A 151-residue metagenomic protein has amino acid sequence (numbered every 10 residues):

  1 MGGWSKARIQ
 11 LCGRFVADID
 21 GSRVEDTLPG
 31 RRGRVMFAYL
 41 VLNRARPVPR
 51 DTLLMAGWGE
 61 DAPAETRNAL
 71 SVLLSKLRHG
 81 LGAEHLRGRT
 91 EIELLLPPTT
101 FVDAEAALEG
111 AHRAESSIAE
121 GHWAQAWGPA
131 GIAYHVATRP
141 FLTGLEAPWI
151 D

Functional and structural regions predicted by a protein language model:
M1-G3, E25-R31, Y39-A45, W58-N68 (+1 more regions): Intrinsically disordered, charged and Pro/Gly-enriched terminal/linker segments that flank large helical-solenoid
G2-Q10: Long, low-complexity, charged/polar intrinsically disordered regions in eukaryotic proteins
I9-F15, G80-L81: A short, compositionally biased
C12-R34: A structural micro-motif at secondary-structure boundaries
P47-A56: Short acidic, hydrophobic short linear motifs in intrinsically disordered regions
L53, L77, A133: Residue-level signal for inorganic ion chemistry
S71-L74, R78-G82: C-terminal flanking helix
